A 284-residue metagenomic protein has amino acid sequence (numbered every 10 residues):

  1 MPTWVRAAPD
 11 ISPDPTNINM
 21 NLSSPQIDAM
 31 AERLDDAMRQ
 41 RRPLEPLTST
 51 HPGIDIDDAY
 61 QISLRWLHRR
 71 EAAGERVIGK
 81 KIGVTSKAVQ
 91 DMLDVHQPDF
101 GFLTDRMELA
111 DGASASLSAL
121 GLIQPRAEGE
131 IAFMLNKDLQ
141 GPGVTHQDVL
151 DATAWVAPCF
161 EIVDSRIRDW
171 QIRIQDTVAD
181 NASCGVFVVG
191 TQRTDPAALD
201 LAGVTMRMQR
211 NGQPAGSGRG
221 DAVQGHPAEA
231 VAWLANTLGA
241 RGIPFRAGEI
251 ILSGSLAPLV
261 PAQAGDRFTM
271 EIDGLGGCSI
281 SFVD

Functional and structural regions predicted by a protein language model:
D10, D14-N19: Intrinsic-disorder-associated, low-complexity terminal segments enriched in Asp/Asn/His/Tyr and depleted of Lys/Arg
N21-H226, Q263, R267, L275-D284: Catalytic-core "active-site belt" of small-molecule-metabolizing enzymes, emphasizing His/Asp/Glu-rich regions
V231-V260: A conserved acidic, glycine/proline-rich C-terminal tail/linker
R241, R246-E249, D266-F268, G276-C278: A short pocket-lining beta-strand/turn micro-motif at the edge of beta-sheets
